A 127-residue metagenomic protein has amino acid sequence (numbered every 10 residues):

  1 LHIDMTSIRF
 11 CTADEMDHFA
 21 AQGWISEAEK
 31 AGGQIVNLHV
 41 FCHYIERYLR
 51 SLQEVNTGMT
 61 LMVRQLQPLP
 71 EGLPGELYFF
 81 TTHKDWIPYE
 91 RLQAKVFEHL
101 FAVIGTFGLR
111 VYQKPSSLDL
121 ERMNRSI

Functional and structural regions predicted by a protein language model:
L1-I127: Structured, soluble regulatory/oligomerization domains located on the cytosolic or IMS-facing side of membrane proteins
